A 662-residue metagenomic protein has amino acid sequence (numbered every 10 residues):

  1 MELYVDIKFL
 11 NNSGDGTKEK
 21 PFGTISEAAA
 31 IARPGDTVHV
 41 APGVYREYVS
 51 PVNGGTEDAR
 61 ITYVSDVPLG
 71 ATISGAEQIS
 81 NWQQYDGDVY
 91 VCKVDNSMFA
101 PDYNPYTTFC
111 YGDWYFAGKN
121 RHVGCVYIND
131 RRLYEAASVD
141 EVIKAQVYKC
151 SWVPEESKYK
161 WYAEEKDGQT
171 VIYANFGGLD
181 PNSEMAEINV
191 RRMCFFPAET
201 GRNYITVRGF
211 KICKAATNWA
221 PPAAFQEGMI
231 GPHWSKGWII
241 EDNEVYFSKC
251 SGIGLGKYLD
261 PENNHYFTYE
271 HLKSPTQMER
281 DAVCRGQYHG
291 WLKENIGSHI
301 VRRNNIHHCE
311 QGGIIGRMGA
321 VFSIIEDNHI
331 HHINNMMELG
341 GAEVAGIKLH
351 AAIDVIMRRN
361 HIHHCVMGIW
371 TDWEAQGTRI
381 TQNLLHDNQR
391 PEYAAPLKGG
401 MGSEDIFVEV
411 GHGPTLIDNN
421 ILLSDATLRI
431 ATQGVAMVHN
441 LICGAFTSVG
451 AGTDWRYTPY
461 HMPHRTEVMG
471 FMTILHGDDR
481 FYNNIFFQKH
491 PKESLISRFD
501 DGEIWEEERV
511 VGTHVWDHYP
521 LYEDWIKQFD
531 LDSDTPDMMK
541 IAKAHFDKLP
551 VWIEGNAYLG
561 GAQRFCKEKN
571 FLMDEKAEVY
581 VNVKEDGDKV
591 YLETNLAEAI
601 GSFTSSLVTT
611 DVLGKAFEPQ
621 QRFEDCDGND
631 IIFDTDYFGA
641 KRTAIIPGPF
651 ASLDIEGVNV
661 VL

Functional and structural regions predicted by a protein language model:
M1-L3, N11, E656-L662: N-terminal pre-domain segments of enzymes
Y4-W234, E244-F247, G252-G254, Y258-W291 (+3 more regions): Extracellular polysaccharide-degrading/modifying enzymes targeting complex plant/algal/animal polysaccharides
H39, G231, G313-I315, I369-W370 (+1 more regions): Short catalytic-loop micro-motif centered on adjacent basic/acidic residues
N203-A216, K236-C250, E262-G286, L292-G312 (+9 more regions): Right-handed parallel beta-helix
Q226, E310, E343, G402: Beta-rich catalytic cores
G444-A445, H461-P463: Leucine-rich repeat domain C-terminal region
T453: A conserved amphipathic helix/loop scaffold that creates a polar/acidic microenvironment used either to coordinate
